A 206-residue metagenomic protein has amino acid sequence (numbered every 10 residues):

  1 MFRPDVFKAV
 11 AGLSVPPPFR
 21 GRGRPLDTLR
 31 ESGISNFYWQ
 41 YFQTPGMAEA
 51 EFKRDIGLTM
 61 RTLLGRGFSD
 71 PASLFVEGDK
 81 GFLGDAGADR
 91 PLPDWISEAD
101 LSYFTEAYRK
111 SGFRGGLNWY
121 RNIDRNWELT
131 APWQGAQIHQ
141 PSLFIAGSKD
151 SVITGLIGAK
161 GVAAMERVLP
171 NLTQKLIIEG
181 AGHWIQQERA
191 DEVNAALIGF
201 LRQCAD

Functional and structural regions predicted by a protein language model:
F2-T173, C204-D206: Flexible "cap/lid" subdomain of the alpha/beta-hydrolase fold that forms the substrate-access gate
P170-D206: Catalytic active-site module of serine/aspartate enzymes centered on a nucleophile-bearing elbow/loop
